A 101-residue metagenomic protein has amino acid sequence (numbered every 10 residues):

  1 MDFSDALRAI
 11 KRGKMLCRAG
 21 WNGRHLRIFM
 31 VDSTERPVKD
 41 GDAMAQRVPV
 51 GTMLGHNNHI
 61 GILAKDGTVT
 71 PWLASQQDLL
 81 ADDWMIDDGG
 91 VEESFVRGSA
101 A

Functional and structural regions predicted by a protein language model:
M1-D5, T52-L54, A64: Short, 15-30-residue, compositionally biased linear elements with alpha-helical propensity or flexible coil
M1-L7, T70-L73: Short acidic, Pro/Gly- and aromatic-enriched capping/linker segments at domain boundaries
S4-H25, F29-V48: Catalytic phosphate/metal-binding cores of nucleic-acid and nucleotide-processing enzymes, i.e., regions that mediate
L7-A9, T52, Q76-Q77: A general structural signal for short secondary-structure junctions and capping/turn motifs
K11-R12, L54-N58: A short, compositionally biased
Q46-T52, S94: Generic detector of short, locally flexible boundary/turn motifs and exposed helical patches
H56-A101: Short, compact, well-ordered microdomains
